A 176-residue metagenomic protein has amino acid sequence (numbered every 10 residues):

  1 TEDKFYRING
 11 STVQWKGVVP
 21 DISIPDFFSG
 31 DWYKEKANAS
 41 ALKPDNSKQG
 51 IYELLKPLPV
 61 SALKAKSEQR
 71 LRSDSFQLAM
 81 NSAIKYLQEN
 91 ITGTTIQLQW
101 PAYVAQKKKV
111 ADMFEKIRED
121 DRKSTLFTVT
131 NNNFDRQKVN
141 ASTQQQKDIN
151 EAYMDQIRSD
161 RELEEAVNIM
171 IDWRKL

Functional and structural regions predicted by a protein language model:
T1-L176: C-terminal "post-core" interaction segments
